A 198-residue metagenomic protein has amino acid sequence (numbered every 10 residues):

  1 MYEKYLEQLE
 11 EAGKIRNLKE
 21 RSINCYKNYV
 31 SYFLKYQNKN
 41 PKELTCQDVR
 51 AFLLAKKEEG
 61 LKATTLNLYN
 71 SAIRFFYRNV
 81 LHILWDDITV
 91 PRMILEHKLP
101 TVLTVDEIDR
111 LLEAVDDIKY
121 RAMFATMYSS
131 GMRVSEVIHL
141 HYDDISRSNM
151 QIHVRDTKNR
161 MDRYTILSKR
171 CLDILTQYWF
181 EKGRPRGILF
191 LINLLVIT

Functional and structural regions predicted by a protein language model:
M1-T198: Conserved catalytic core of the tyrosine transesterase superfamily
